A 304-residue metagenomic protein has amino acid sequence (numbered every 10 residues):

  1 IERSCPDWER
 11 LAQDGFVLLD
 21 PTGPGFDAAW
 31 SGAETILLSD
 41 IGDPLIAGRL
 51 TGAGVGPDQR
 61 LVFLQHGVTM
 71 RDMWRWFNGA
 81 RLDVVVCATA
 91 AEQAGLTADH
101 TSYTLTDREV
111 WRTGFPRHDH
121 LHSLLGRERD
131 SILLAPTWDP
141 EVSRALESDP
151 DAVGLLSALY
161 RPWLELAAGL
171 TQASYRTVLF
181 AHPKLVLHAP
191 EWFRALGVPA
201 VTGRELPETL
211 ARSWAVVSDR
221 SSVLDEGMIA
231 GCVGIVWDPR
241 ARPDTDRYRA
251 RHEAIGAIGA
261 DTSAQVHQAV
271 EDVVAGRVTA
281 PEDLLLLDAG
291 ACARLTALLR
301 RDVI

Functional and structural regions predicted by a protein language model:
I1-H120: Active-site and donor-binding regions of nucleotide-sugar-utilizing enzymes
P21-F26, P183-D225, I229: Donor nucleotide-activated moiety binding/catalytic core segment of transferases that use nucleotide-activated donors
A28-A29, N78, E208-L210, R251: Structural alpha-helical scaffold elements that stabilize or flank donor/cofactor-binding regions in carbohydrate
G32-T35, D83, D130, S213-A215 (+1 more regions): Conserved acidic residues
G48-T69, D151-P162, G231-P243: A short, gly/pro- and small-residue-rich
D107, E191-R194, S222-L286: Catalytic binding pocket for nucleotide-activated donors in carbohydrate/polymer assembly enzymes
P116-W192, A260, A293: Conserved catalytic-core segment of nucleotide-activated headgroup transferases in glycan assembly
L287-I304: C-terminal alpha-helical cap of glycosyltransferases
